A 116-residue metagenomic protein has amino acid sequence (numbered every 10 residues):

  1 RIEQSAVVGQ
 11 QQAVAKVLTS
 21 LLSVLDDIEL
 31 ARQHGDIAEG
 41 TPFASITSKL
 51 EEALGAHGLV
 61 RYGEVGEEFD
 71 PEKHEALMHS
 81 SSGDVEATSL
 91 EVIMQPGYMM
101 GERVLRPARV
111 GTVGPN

Functional and structural regions predicted by a protein language model:
R1-S23: Charge-rich, N-proximal long alpha-helical rod segments
V24-N116: Structured alpha/beta interaction-core segments
